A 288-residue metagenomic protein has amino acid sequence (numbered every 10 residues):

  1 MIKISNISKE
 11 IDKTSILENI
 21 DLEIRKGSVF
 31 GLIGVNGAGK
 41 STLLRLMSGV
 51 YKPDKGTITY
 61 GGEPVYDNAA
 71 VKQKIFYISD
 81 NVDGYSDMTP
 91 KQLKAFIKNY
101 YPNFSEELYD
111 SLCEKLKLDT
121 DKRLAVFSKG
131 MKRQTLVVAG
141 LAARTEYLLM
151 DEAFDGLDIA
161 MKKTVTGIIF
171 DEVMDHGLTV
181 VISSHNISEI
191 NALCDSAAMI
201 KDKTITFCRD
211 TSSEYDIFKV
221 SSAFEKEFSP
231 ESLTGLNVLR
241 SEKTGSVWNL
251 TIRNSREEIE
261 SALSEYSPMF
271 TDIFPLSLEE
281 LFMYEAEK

Functional and structural regions predicted by a protein language model:
I2, L17-N19: Conserved structural motif at the start of ABC-family nucleotide-binding domains
I33-V35: The feature captures the beta-strand-to-loop junction immediately N-terminal to the Walker
S48: Helix-to-loop junction immediately C-terminal to a conserved catalytic motif
G56-V71: Conserved ABC transporter NBD signature motif
S79-T135: ABC-family P-loop ATPase nucleotide-binding domains
L148-E152: Catalytic Walker B motif of ABC-type/P-loop ATPase nucleotide-binding domains
T166-I252: ABC transporter nucleotide-binding domain
S246-K288: C-terminal coupling/interaction segments
